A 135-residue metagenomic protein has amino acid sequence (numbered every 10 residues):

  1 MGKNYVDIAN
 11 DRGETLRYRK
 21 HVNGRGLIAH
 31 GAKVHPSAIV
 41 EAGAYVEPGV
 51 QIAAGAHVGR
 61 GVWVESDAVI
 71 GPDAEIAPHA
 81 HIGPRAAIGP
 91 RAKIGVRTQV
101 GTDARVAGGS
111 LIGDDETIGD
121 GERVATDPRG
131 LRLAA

Functional and structural regions predicted by a protein language model:
M1-D67: Extended, small-residue-rich solenoid/repeat segments and analogous flexible loops that form exposed scaffolds
G2-L27, A77-A135: Glycine-rich hexapeptide-repeat left-handed beta-helix
E47, E65, G71, G89 (+1 more regions): Residue-level signal for short amphipathic helical patches enriched in basic/charged and nearby hydrophobic residues
E65-I82: A contiguous binding-surface segment within folded domains or other stable secondary-structure elements
